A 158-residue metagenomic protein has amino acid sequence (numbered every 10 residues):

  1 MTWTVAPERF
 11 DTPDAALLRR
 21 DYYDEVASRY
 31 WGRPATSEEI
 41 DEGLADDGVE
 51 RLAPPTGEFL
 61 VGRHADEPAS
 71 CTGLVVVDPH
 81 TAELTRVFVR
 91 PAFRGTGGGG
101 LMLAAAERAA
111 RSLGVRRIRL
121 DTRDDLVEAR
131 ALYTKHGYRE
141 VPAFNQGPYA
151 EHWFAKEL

Functional and structural regions predicted by a protein language model:
W3-T81, T85, R90, L103-A104 (+3 more regions): Acetyl-CoA-dependent GNAT
F10-D11, R116-L158: C-terminal "cap" of GNAT-fold acetyltransferases
D66, S70, G97-G99, G137: Conserved phosphate-binding and hydrolysis motifs of nucleotide-dependent enzymes
D78, F93, D124: Flexible, active-site-proximal loop/turn residues at the rims of small-molecule/cofactor binding pockets and catalytic
H80, T96, S112-R116: Short coil/turn segments at alpha/beta junctions that flank glycine-rich nucleotide-binding fingerprints
V89, G95-R108, A131-K135: Conserved acetyl-CoA-binding loop-helix of GNAT-fold acetyltransferases
